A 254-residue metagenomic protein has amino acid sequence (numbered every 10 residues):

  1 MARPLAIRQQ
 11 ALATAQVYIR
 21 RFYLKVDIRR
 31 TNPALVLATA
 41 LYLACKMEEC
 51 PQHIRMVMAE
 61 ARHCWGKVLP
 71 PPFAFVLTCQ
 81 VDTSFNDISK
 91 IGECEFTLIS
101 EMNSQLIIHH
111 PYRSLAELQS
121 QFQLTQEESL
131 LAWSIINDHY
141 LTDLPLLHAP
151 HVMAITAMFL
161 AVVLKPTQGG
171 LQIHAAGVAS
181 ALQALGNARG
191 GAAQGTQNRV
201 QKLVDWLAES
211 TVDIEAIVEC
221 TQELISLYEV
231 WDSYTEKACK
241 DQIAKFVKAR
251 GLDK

Functional and structural regions predicted by a protein language model:
M1-I155, F159-R189: Structured all-alpha helical bundle cores of eukaryotic regulatory proteins
D143-P150, I155, V162-K254: C-terminal region detector
